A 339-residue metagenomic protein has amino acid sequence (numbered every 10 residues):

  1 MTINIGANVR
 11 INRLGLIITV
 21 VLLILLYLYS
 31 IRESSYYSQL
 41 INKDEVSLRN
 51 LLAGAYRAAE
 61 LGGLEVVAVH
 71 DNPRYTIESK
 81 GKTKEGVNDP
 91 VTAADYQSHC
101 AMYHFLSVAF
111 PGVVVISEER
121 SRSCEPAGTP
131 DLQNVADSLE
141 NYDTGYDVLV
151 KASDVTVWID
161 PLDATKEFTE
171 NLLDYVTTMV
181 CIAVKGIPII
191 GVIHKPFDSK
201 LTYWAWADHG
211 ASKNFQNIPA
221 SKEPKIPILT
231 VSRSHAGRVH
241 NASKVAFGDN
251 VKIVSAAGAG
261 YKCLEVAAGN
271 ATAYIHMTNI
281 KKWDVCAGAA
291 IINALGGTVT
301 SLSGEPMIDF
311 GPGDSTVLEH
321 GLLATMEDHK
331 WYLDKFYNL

Functional and structural regions predicted by a protein language model:
M1-E60, L64, T83-K84, K244-F247 (+1 more regions): Oxyanion/phosphate-interacting regions
T2-L162, A242, Y337: N-terminal subdomain of lithium-sensitive/metallo-dependent phosphomonoesterases centered on the IMPase/IPPase/PAP
L28-S30, M179-L264, N270, D314-L339: Acidic beta-strand-loop-alpha-helix segment within the catalytic core of divalent metal-dependent phosphate-processing
G62, V66, D95, L106 (+7 more regions): Residue-level signal for inorganic ion chemistry
E140-D208: DPxDG-like acidic metal-binding loop motif
